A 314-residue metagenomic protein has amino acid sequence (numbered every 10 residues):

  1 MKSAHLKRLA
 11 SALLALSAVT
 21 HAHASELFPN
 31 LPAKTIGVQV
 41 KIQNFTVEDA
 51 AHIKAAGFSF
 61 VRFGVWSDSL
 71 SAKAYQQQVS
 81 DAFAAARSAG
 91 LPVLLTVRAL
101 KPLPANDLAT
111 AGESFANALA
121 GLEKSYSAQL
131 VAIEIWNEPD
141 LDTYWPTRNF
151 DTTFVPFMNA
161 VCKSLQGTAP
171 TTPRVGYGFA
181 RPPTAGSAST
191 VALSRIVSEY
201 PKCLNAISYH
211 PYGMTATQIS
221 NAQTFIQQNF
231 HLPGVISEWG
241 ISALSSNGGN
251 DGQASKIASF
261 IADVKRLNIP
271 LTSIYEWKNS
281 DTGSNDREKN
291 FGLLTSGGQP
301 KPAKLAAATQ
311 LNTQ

Functional and structural regions predicted by a protein language model:
K2-A10: Bacterial N-terminal signal peptides that target proteins for export
A10-A18: Bacterial N-terminal signal peptides
T20-A24: Sec/Tat signal peptide C-region and signal peptidase I cleavage site
S25-W66: Boundary/entry segment of secreted carbohydrate-active catalytic domains
K34-V40, V61-F63, V93-V97, V131-I135 (+4 more regions): Hydrophobic faces of well-ordered beta-strands that scaffold small-molecule active sites in alpha/beta enzyme cores
N44-V47, S71-Q78, L103-L204, P211-F230 (+2 more regions): Active-site cleft segment of glycoside hydrolase catalytic domains centered on the general acid/base Glu
V61-S67, V79-A109, I135-W136: Structural motif corresponding to the early beta-alpha repeats
S245, G249-Q314: Substrate-binding cleft of secreted/luminal carbohydrate-active enzymes
